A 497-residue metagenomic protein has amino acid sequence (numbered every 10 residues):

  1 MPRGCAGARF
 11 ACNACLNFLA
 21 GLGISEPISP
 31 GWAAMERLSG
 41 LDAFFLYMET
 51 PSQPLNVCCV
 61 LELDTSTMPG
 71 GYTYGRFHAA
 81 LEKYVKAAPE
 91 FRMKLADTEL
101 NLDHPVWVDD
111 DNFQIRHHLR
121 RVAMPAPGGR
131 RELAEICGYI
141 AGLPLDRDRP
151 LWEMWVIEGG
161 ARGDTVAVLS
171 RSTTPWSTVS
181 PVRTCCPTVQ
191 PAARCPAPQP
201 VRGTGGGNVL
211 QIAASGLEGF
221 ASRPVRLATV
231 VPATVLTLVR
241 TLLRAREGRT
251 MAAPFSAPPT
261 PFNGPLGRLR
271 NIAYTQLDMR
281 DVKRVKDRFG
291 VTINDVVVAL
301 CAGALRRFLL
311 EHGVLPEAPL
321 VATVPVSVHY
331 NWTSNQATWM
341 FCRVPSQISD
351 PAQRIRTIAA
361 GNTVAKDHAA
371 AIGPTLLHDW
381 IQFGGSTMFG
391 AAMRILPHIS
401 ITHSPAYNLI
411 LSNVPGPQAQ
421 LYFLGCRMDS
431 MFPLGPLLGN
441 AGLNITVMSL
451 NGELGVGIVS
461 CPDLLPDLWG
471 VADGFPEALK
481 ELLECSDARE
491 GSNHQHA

Functional and structural regions predicted by a protein language model:
G4-G7, G21-G23, G31: Residue-identity detector for glycine
C5, C12-C15: Cysteine-centered motifs
R9-C12, E26-I28: Intrinsically disordered, low-complexity segments enriched in serine/threonine/proline/glycine and often basic
G31-D42, C58-T73, H78-A441, I445-A497: Soluble acyl-CoA-dependent acyltransferase catalytic core bearing the H(X)4D motif
